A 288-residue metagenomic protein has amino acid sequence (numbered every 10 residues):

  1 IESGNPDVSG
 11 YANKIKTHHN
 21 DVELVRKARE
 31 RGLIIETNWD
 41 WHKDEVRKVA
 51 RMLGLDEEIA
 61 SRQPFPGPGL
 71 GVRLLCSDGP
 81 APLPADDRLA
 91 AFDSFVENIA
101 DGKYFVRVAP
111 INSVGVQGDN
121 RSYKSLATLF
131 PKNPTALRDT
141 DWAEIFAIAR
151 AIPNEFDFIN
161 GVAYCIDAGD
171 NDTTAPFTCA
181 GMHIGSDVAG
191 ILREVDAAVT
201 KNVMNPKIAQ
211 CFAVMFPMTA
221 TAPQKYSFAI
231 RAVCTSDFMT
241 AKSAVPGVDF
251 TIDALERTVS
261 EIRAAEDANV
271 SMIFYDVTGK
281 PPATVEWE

Functional and structural regions predicted by a protein language model:
I1-E288: ATP/NTP-dependent adenylation/nucleotidyl-transfer catalytic domains that generate, transfer, or process NMP-activated
